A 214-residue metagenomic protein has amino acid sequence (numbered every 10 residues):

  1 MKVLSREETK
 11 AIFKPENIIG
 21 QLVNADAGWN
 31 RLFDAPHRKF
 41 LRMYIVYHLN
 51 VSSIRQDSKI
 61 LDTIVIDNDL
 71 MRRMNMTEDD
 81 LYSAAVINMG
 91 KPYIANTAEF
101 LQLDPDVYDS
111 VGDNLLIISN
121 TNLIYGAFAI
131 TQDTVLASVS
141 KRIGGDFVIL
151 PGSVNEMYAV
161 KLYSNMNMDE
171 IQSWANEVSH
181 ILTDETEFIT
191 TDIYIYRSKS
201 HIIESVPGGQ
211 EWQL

Functional and structural regions predicted by a protein language model:
M1-S119, L123: Charged, alpha-helical interface segments at or near domain boundaries
T121-L214: C-terminal structured domains
